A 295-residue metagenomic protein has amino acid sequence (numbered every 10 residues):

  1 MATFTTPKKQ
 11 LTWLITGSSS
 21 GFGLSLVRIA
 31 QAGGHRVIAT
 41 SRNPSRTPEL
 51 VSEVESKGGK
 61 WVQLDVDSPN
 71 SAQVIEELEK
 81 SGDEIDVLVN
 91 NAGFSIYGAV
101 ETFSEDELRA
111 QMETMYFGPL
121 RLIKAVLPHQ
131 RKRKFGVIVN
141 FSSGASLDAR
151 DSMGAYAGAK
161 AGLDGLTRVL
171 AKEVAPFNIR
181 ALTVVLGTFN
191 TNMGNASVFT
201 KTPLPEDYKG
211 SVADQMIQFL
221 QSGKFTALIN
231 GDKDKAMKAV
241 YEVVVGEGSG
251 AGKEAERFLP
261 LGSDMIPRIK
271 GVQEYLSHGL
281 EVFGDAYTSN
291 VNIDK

Functional and structural regions predicted by a protein language model:
G17-S20: Conserved glycine-rich cofactor-binding loop
V54-P69: Rossmann-fold cofactor-recognition segment
A99-V100, E107-Q111: Substrate-binding pocket helix/loop in short-chain dehydrogenase/reductase
I123, A159-G162: Active-site helix of classical SDR
S143: Residue(s) in the substrate-gating loop at a strand-loop-helix junction that position the organic substrate next
D148, V169-R180: Active-site-adjacent segment of SDR/Rossmann-fold oxidoreductases
P176-K253: SDR active-site lid
